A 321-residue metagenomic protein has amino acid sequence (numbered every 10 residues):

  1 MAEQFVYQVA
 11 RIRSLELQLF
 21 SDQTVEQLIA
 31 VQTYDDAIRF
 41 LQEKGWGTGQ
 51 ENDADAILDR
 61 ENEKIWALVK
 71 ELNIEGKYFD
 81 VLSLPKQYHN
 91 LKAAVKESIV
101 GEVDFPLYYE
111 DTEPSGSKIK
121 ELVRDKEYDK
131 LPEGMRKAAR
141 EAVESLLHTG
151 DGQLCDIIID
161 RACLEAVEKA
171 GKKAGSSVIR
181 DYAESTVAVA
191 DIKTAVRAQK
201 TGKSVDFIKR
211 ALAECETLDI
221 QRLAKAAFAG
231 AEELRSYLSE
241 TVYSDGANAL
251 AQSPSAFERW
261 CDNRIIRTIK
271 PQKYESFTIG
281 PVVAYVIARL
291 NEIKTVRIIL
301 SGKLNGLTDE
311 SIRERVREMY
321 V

Functional and structural regions predicted by a protein language model:
M1-V321: N-terminal domain-start signal
